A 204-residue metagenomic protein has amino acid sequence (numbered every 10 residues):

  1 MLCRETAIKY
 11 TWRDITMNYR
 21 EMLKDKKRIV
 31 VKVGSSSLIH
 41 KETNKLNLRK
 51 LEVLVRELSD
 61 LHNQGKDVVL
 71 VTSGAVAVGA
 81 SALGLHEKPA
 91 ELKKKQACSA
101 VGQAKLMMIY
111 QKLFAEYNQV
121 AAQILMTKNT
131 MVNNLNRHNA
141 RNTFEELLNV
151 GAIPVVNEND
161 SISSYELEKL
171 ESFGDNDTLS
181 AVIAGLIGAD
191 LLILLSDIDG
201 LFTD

Functional and structural regions predicted by a protein language model:
L2-R4, Y10-D204: Nucleotide/pyrophosphate-binding catalytic subdomain
